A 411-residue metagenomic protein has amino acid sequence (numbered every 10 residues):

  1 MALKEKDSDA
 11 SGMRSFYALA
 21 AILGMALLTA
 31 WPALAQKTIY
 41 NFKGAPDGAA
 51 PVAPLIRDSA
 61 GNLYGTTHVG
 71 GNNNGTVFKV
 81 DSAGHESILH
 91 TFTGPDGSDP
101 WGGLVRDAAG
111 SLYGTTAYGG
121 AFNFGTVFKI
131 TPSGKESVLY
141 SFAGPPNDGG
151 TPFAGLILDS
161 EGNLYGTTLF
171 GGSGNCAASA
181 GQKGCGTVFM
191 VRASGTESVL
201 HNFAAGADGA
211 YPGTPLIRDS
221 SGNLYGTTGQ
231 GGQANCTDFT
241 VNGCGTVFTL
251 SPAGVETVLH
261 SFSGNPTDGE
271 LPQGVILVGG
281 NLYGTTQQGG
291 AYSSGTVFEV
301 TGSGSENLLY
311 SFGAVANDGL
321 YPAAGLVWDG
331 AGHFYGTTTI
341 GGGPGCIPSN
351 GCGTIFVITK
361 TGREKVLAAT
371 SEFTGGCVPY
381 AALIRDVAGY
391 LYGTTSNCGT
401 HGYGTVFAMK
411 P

Functional and structural regions predicted by a protein language model:
A2-P411: Extracellular beta-propeller repeat domains
